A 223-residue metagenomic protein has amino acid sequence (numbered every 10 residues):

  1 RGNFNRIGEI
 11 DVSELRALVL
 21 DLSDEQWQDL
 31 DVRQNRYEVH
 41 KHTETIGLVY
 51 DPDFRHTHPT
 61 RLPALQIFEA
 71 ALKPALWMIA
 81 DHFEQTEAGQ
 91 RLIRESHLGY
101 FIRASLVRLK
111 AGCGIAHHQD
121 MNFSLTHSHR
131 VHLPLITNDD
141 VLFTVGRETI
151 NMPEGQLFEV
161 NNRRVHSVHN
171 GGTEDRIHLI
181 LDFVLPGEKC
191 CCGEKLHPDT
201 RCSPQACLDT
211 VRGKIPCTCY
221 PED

Functional and structural regions predicted by a protein language model:
R1-I93: Non-heme Fe(II)/2-oxoglutarate
A104, E154, R163, G171-H178 (+2 more regions): Long, contiguous binding/interaction regions
L106-S124: Conserved short histidine dyad/triad with adjacent acidic residue
R108, L125-V141: Short, conserved beta-strand element in jelly-roll/cupin
A116, P134-P153: A short beta-strand-loop-beta hairpin characteristic of the jelly-roll/cupin
H117-H118, V141-F143, V160-N161, V165-G172: Short beta-strand His + acidic residue motifs that chelate non-heme Fe in jelly-roll/DSBH and cupin folds
S128-P134, L157-E159, T173-C191: A short hydrophobic beta-strand segment most commonly corresponding to one strand of the jelly-roll/cupin
I215-C217: Extracellular secreted precursors and ectodomains with disulfide-bonded cysteine-rich loops/domains
